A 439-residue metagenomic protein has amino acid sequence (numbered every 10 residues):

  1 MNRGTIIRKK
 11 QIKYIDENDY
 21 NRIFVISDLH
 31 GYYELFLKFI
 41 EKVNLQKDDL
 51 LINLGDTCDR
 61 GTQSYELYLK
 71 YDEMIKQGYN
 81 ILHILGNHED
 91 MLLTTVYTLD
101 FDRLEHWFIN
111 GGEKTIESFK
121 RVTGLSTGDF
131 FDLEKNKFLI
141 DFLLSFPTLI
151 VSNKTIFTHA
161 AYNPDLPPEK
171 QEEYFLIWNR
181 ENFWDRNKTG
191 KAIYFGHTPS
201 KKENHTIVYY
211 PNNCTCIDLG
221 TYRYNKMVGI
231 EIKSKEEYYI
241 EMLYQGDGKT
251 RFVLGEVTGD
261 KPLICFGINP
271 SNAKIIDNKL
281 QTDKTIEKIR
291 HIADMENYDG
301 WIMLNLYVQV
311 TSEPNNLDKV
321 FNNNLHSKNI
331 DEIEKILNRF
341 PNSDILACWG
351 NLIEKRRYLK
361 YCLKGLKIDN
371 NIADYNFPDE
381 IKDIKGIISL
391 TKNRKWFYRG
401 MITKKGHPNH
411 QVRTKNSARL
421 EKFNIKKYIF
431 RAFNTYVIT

Functional and structural regions predicted by a protein language model:
M1-L37: Short glycine- and acidic-rich boundary segments immediately preceding or forming the N-terminal edge of structured
R22, I26, G31-H106: Core catalytic region of metal-dependent phosphoesterases/phosphodiesterases, especially metallo-beta-lactamase-like
I26-S27, L51-G55, L82-N87, T158 (+4 more regions): Active-site neighborhood of phospho(di)ester-bond hydrolases with catalytic His/Asp-centered motifs
I81-G128, V310-D331, S343: A basic- and aromatic-enriched beta-loop-alpha substructure that forms the phosphate/nucleotide- and DNA/RNA-contacting
I109-C216, G220-N225, E237-Y238: Acidic, His/Gly-enriched loop-helix segments that form or flank divalent-metal centers in metallo-dependent hydrolases
E241-Q281, T439: Active-site and ligand/interface coordination hotspots across diverse enzymes and nucleic-acid-associated assemblies
N278-D318: Short, surface-exposed acidic-centric catalytic microdomains
N315-T439: Glycine/proline-rich loop-helix segments at beta-alpha junctions forming the active-site rim of enzyme cores
